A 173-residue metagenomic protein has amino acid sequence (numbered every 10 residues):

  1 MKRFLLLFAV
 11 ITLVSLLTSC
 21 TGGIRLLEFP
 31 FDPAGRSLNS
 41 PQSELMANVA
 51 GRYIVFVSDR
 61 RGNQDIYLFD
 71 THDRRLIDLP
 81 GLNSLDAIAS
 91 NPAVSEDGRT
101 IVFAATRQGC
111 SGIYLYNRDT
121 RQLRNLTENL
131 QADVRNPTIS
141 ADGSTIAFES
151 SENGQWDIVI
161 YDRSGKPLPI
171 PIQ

Functional and structural regions predicted by a protein language model:
K2-L5, C20-Q173: Sequence signature of WD/YWTD-type beta-propeller architectures
L5-I11: Sec-dependent N-terminal signal peptides
I11-T12, S84: Secretory-pathway extracellular proteins and peptide precursors enriched for disulfide-bonded cysteines
V14-L17: Bacterial Sec-type N-terminal signal peptides, specifically the leucine/valine-rich hydrophobic h-region
